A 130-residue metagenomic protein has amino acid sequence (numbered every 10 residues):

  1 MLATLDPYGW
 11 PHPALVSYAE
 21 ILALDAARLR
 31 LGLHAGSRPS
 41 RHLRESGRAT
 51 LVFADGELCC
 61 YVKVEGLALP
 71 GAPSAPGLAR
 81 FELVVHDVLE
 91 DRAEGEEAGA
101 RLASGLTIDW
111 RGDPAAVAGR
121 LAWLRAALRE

Functional and structural regions predicted by a protein language model:
M1-E130: Binding-site signature for planar aromatic cofactors or substrates
